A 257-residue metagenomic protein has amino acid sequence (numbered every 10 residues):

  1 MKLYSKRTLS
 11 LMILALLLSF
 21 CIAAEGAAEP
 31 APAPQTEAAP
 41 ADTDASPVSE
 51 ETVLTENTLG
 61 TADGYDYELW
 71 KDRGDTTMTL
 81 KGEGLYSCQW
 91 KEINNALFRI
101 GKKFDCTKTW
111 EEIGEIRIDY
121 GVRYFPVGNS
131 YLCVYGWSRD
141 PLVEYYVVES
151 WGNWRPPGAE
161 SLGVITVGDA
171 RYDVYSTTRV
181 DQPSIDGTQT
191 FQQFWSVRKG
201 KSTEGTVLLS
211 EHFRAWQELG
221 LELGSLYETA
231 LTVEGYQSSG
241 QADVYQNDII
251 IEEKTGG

Functional and structural regions predicted by a protein language model:
K2-S10: Bacterial N-terminal signal peptides that target proteins for export
M12-F20: Bacterial N-terminal signal peptides
C21-A38: Sec-dependent signal peptide cleavage junction
P47-K103: N-terminal segment immediately downstream of the Sec signal-peptide cleavage site in secreted/extracellular proteins
K102-T166: Extracellular-facing segments of soluble proteins and assemblies that are Gly/Ser/Thr-biased and enriched in aromatics
V122-G128, W137-D140, R198-G200, A230-Q241 (+1 more regions): Short, flexible beta-strand-to-coil junctions
D140-T203: An exposed acidic His-Trp-rich patch
T203-G257: Long, compositionally biased interface segments
